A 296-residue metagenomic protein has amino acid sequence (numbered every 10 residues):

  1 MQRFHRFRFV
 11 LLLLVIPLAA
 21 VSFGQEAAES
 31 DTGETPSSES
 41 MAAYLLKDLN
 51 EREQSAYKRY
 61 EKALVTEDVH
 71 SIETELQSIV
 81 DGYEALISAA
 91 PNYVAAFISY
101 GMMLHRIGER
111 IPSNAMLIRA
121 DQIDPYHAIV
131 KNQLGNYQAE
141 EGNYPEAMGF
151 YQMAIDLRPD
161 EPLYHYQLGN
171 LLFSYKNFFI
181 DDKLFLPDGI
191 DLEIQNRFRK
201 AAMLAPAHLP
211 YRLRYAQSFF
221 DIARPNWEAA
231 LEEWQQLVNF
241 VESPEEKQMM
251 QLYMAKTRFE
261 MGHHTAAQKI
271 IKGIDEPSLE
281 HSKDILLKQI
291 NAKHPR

Functional and structural regions predicted by a protein language model:
S22-E84, S88-A89: N-terminal leader/linker segments that initiate helical-solenoid repeat arrays
I72-D81, R106-R119, E140-M153, K176-K200 (+2 more regions): Structural signature of tandem alpha-helical TPR/SEL1-like repeats, specifically the intra-repeat loop/turn
L86, R119-A120, M153-A154, K200-A201 (+2 more regions): Canonical positions in the second alpha-helix
A89, I123, L157, L204 (+2 more regions): Structural marker of alpha-solenoid helical repeat scaffolds
Y93, H127, E161, H208 (+1 more regions): Residue-level recognition of tetratricopeptide repeat
A96, V130, Y164, Y211 (+2 more regions): TPR alpha-solenoid repeat register
M102, N136, N170, N177 (+3 more regions): Residue-level recognition of tetratricopeptide repeat
